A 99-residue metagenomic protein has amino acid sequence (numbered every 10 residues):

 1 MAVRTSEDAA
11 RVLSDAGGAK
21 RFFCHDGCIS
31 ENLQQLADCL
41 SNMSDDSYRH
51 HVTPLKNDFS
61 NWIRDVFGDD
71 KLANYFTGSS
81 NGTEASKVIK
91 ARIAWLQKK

Functional and structural regions predicted by a protein language model:
M1-K99: Terminal, compositionally biased segments used for targeting/anchoring and flexible tails
